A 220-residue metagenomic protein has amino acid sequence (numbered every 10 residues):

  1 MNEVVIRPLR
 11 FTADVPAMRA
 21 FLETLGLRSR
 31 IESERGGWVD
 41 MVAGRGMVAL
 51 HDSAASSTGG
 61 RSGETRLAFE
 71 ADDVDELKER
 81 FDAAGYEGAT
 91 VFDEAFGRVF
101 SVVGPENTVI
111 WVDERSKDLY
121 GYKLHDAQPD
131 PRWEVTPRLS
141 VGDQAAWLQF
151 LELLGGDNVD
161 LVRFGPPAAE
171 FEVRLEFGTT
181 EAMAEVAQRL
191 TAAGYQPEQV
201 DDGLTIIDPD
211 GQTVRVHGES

Functional and structural regions predicted by a protein language model:
M1-A20, E64-L67, D113-G155, E170-L175 (+1 more regions): N-terminal beta-strand motif that seeds the catalytic metal site of vicinal oxygen chelate
M1-E94: Ordered, small/hydrophobic-rich secondary-structure cores
P16-R19, V74-K78, A145-L148, A182-A187: Short, conserved charged micro-motifs
M18-E23, F81, N107, W147-E152 (+2 more regions): Conserved active-site tyrosine of GNAT-family acetyltransferases
L27-S62, V109-S116, L153-A182, P209 (+1 more regions): Conserved short beta-strand elements that form part of the metal-binding/catalytic scaffold of enzyme active sites
D82-L139, N158-G165, E185-S220: Vicinal oxygen chelate
